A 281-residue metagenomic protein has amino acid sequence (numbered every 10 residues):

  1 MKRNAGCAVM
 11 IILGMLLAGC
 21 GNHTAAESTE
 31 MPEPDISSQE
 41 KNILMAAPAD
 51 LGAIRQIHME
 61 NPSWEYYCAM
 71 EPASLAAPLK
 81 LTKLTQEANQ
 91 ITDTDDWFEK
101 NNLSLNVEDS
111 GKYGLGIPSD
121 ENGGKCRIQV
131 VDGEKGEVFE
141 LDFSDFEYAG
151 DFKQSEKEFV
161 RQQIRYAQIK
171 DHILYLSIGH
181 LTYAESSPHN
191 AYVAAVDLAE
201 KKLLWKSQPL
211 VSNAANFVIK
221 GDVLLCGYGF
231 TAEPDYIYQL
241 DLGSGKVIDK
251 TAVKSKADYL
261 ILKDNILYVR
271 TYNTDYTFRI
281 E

Functional and structural regions predicted by a protein language model:
L16-G19: C-terminal motif of bacterial Sec signal peptides marking the signal peptidase cleavage site
G21-S28: Bacterial lipoprotein signal-peptidase II cleavage site
A46, L51-E71, P78, D93-D109 (+3 more regions): Repeated scaffold domains used in trafficking and secretory/extracellular systems, primarily beta-propellers
G116-S119, L176-H180, G227-G229, T271: Recurrent small/Gly-Pro-centered beta-turn motifs in extracellular repeat architectures
D120-K125, Y183-N190, G229-D235: Short, solvent-exposed loop/turn segments at conserved positions within beta-propeller repeat blades
R127-Q129, Y192-A194, Y236-Y238, T274-Y276: A short loop-to-beta-strand structural motif that recurs across blades of beta-propeller domains
G133-E134, D197-E200, D241-G245, I280-E281: Short loop/turn segments that connect beta-strands within beta-propeller blades
I261-E281: Blade-level signature of beta-propeller repeat domains, shared across WD40, Kelch, NHL, RCC1 and BNR/Asp-box propellers
